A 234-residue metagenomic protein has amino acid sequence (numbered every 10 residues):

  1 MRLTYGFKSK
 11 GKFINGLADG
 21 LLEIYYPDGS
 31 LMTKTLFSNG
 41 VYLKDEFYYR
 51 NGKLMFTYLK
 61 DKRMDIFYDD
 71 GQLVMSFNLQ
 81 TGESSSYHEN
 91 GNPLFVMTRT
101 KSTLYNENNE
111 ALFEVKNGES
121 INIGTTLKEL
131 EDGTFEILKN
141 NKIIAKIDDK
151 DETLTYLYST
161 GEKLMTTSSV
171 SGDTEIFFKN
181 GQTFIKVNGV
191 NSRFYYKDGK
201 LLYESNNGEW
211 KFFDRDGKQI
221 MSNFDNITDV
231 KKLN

Functional and structural regions predicted by a protein language model:
M1-N234: Glycine/tyrosine- and acidic-biased, solvent-exposed loop/turn segments at the edges of beta-strands
